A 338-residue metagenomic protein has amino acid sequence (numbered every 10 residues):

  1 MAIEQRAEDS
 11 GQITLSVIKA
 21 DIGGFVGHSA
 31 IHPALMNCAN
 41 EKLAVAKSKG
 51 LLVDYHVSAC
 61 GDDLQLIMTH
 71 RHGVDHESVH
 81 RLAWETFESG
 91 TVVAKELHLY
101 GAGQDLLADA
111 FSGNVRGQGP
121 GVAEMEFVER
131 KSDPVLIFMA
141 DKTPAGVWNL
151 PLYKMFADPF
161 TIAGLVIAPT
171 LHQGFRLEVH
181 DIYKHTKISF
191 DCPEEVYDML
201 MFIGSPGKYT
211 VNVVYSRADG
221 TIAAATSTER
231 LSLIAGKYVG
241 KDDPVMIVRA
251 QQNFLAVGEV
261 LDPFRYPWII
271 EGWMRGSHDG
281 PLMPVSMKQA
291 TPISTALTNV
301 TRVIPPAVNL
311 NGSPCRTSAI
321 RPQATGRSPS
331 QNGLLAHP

Functional and structural regions predicted by a protein language model:
M1-P338: Regulatory and interdomain segments flanking nucleotide-handling catalytic cores in signaling/defense enzymes
